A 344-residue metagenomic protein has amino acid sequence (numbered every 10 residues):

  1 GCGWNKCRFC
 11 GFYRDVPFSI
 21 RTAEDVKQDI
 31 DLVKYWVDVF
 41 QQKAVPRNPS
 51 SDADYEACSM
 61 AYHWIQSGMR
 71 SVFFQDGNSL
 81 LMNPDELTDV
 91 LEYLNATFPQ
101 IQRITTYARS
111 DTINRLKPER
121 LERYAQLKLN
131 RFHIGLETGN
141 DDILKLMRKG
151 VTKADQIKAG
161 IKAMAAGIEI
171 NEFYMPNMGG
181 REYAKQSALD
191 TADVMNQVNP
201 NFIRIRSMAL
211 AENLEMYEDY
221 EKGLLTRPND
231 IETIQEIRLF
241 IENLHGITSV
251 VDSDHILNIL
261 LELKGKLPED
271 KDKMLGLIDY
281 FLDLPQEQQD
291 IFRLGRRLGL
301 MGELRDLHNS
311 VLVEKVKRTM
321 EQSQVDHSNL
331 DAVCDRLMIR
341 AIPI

Functional and structural regions predicted by a protein language model:
G1-P46: Canonical Radical SAM [4Fe-4S] cluster-binding loop centered on the CxxxCxxC motif and its immediate flanking residues
C2, C10, V26, F74 (+5 more regions): Conserved, mostly hydrophobic/aromatic
V26, L87, K117, Q156-I157 (+3 more regions): Aromatic/hydrophobic pocket-lining residues that form the small-molecule binding cavity in soluble enzyme cores
Y35-A166: Conserved SAM/AdoMet-binding glycine-rich loop
R70-V72, Q102-T106, F132-I134, I170-Y174 (+2 more regions): Hydrophobic faces of well-ordered beta-strands that scaffold small-molecule active sites in alpha/beta enzyme cores
D111, G135-K145, K162-S187, R206-E212 (+2 more regions): Conserved strand-turn element in the central/C-terminal portion of the radical SAM core barrel that lines
L116-E122, G180-Q197, I237: Catalytic cores of alpha/beta
N196, F202, L210-I344: Auxiliary Fe-S-binding modules of radical SAM enzymes
